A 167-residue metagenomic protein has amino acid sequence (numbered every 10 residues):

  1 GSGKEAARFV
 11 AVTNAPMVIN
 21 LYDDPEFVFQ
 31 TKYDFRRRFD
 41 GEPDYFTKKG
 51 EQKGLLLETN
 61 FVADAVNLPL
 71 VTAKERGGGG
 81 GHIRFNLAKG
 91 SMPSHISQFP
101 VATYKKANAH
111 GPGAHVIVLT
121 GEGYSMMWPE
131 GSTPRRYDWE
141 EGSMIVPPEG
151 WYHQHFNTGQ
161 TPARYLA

Functional and structural regions predicted by a protein language model:
G1, P129-E149: Short acidic-glycine-tyrosine-enriched beta hairpin
G1-K4, F9, K105-N108, S125-M127 (+2 more regions): Short beta-strand His + acidic residue motifs that chelate non-heme Fe in jelly-roll/DSBH and cupin folds
G3-D24, H115-I117, V146, Q160-A167: A short hydrophobic beta-strand segment most commonly corresponding to one strand of the jelly-roll/cupin
D24-H95: A short, N-terminal "cap"/entry segment at the start of jelly-roll beta-barrel domains of the cupin/DSBH fold
R76-H82, P93-G111, M126-P129, E149-W151: Conserved short histidine dyad/triad with adjacent acidic residue
R84-N86, Y104-H110, R136-D138, F156-N157: Short histidine-centered beta-strand/loop micro-motifs that create catalytic or ligand/metal-coordination sites
S97, K106-N108, G113-V118, R136-Y137 (+1 more regions): His/acidic/aromatic-lined binding-pocket segments of jelly-roll/cupin-type domains and related regulatory beta-sandwich
